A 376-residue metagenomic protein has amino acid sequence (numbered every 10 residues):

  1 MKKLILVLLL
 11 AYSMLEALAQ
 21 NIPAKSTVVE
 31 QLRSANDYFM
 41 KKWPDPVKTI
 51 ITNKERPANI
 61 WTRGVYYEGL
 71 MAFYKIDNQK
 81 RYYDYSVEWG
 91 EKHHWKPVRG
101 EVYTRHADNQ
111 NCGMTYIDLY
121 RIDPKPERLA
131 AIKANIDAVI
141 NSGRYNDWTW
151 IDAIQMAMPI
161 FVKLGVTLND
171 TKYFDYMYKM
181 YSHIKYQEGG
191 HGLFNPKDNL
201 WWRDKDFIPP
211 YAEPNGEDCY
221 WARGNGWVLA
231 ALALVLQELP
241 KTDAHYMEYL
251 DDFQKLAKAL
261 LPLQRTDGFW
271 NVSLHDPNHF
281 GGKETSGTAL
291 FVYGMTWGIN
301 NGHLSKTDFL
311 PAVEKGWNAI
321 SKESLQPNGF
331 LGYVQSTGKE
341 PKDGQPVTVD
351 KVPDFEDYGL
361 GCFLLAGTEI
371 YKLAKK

Functional and structural regions predicted by a protein language model:
M1-P23: Bacterial Sec-dependent N-terminal signal peptides
A11, I22-G64, F73-S86, K92 (+7 more regions): CBM-like carbohydrate-recognition segments
S34-Y38, Y145-N146, D204, I208-P209 (+1 more regions): Surface loop/turn signatures of beta-propeller and other carbohydrate-active proteins
P44, N78, H94-R99, P124 (+6 more regions): Helix-capping and short linker residues that terminate individual alpha-solenoid repeat units
R128-F161: Asp-box/WD-like beta-propeller blade repeats and closely related beta-sheet repeat scaffolds
I151-D152, V162-L274, G281-V292, L304-G338 (+3 more regions): Extended ligand-binding clefts on enzyme/binding-domain cores
